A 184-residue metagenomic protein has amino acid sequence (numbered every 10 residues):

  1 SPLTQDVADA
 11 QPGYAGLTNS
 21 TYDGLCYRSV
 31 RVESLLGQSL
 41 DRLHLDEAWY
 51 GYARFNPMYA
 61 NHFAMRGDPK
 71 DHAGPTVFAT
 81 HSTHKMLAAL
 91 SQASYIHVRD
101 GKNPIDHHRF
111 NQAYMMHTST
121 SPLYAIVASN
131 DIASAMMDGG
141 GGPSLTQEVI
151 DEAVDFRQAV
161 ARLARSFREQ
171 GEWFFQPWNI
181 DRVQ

Functional and structural regions predicted by a protein language model:
S1-A164, N179: Conserved PLP-enzyme active-site core in the AAT-like
R168-V183: Low-complexity, Ser/Thr/Pro-rich intrinsically disordered segments that flank signal peptides or transmembrane helices
